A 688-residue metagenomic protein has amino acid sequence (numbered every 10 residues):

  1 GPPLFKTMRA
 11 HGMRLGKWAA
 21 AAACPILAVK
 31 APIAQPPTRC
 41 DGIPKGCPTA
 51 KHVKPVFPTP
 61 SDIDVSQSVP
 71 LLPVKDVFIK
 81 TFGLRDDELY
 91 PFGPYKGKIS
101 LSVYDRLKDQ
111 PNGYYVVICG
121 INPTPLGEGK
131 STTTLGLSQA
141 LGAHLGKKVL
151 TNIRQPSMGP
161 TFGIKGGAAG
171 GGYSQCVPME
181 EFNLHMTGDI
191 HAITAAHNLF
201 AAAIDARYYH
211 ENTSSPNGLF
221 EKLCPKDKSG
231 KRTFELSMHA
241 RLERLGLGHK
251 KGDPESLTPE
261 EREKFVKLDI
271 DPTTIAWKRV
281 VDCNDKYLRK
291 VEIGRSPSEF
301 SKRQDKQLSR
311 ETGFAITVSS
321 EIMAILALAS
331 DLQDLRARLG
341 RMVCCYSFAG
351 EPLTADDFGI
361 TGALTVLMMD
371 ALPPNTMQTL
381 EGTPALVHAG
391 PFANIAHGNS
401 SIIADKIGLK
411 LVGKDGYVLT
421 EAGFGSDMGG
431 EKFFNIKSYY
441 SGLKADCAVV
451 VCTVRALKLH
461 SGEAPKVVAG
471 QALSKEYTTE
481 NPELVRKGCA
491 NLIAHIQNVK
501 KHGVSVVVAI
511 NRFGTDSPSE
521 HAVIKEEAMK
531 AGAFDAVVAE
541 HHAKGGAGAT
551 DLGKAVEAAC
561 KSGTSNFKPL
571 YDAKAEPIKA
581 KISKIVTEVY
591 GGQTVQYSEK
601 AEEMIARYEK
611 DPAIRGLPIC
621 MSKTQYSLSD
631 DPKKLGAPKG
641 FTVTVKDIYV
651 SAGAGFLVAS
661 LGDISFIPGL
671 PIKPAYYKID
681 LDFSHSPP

Functional and structural regions predicted by a protein language model:
M8-C40: Terminal signal-anchor or tail-anchor transmembrane helices that tether membrane-associated enzymes to cellular
G42-P688: Flexible phosphate-sensing "switch/lid" loops adjacent to ATP/NTP-binding sites across phosphate-transfer
